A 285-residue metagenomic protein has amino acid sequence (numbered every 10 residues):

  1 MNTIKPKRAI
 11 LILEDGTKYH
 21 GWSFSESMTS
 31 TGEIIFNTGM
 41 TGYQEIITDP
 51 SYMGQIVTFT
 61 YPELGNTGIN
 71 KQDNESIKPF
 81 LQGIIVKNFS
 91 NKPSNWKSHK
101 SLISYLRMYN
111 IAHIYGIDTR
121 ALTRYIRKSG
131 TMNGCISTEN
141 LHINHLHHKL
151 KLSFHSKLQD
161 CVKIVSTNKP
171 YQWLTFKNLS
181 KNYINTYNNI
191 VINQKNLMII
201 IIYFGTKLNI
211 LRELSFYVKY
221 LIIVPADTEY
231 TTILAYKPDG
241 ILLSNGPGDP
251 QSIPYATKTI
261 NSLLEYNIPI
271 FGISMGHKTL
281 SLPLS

Functional and structural regions predicted by a protein language model:
M1-M198, I202-Y236, G248-P250: RNA-binding accessory domains that recognize and position tRNA/RNA substrates
A235, D239-G240, S244-S285: Cysteine-nucleophile active-site neighborhood
